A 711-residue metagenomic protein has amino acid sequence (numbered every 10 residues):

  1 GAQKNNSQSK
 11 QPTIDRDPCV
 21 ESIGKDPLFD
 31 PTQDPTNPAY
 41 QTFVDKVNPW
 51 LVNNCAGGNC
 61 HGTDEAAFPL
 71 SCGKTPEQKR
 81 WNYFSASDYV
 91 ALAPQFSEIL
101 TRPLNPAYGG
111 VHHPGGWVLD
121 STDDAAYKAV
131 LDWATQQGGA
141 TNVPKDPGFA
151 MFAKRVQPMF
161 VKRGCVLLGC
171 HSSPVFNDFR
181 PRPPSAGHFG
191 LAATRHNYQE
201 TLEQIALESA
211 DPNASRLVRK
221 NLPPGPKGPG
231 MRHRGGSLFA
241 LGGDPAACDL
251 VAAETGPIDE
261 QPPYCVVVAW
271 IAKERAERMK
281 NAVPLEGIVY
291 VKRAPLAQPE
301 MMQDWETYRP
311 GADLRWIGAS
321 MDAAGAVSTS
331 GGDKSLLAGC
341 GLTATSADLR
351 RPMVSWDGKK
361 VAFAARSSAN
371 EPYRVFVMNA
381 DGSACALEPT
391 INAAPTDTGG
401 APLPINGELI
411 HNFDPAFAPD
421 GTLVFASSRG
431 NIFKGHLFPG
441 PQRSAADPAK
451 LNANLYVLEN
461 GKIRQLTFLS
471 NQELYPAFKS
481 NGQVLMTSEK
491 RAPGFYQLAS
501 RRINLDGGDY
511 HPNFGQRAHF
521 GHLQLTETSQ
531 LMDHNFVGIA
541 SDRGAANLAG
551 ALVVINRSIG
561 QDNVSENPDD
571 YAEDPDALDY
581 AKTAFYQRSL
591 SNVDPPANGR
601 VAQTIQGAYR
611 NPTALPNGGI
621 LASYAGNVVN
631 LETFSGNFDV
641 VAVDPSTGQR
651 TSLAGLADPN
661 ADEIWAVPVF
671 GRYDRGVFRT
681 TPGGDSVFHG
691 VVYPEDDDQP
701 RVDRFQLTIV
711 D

Functional and structural regions predicted by a protein language model:
G1-G287, K292, R309, V710: Aromatic- and Gly/Pro-enriched helix-to-coil junctions and flexible linker segments
E286, V291-R309, A364-R374, L403 (+5 more regions): Short, conserved, GDST-rich strand-edge loop motifs in beta-rich repeat architectures
I288, T345-V354, D397-G421, S470-L485 (+3 more regions): Conserved beta-propeller blade repeats
R293-T343, R366-A369, F376-N392, R443-A446: Beta-propeller domains
A312-A319, V375-G382, P439-G461, L498-G508 (+2 more regions): Beta-propeller blade signature
D322-A347, N379-L409, L458-N471, N504-Q524 (+2 more regions): Multi-bladed beta-propeller domains
P372-V377, D381-V457, K462-L474: Asp-box/WD-like beta-propeller blade repeats and closely related beta-sheet repeat scaffolds
T526-V641: Loop/turn-rich, solvent-exposed surfaces of beta-rich toroidal or solenoidal domains
